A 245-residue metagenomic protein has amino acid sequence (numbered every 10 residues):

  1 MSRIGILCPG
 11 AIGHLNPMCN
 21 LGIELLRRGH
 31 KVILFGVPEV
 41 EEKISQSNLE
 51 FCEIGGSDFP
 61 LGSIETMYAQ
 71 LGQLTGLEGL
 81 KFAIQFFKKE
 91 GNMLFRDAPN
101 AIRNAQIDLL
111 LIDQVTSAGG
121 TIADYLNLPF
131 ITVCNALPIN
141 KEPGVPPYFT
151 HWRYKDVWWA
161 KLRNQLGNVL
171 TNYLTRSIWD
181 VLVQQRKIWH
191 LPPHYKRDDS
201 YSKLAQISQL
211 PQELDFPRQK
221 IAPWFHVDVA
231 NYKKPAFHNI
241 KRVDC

Functional and structural regions predicted by a protein language model:
M1-E53: N-terminal subdomain of nucleotide-sugar transferases
I33-F82, A160-R163: Conserved nucleotide-sugar phosphate-binding/catalytic loop shared by glycosyltransferases and other
F35-V37, I54, V133-N135, Q209 (+1 more regions): Generic beta-sheet signal
P60-Y68, N140-P147, A236-N239: Short, charged, surface-exposed secondary-structure boundary motifs
L80-I84, P146-K187: Alpha-helical membrane-targeting segments
K88-A160, E213-L214: Conserved nucleotide-sugar donor-interacting segment of glycosyltransferase catalytic cores, predominantly GT-B
V169-C245: A nucleotide-sugar donor-handling region in carbohydrate enzymes
